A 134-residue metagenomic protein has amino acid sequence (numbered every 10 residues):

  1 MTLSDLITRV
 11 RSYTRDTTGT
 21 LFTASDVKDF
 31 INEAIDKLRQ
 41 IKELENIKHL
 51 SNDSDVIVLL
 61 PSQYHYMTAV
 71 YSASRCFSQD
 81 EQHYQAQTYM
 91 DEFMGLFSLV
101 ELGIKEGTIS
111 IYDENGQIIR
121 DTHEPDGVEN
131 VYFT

Functional and structural regions predicted by a protein language model:
M1-L59, Q87, E101-T134: Conserved short "hinge" loops at termini or chain/domain junctions
T2, L60-A69: Secondary-structure capping and boundary motifs in well-ordered enzyme cores
T17-T18, S78-D80: Extended, low-complexity, turn-rich repeat/linker tracts enriched in Gly/Pro/Ser/Thr and Asp/Glu that occur
I31, A69-V70, H83: Hydrophobic alpha-helical segments
V56-Q63, E81: Short acidic, glycine/proline-enriched loop segments that cap or flank alpha-helices
Y66-S78: Short, hydrophobic/amphipathic alpha-helical patches that form generic packing surfaces within helical domains
E81-D91: Short conserved catalytic/interaction loops centered on acidic-Pro-aromatic/His motifs
M90-V100: Short secondary-structure subsegments characteristic of cysteine-rich extracellular domains
